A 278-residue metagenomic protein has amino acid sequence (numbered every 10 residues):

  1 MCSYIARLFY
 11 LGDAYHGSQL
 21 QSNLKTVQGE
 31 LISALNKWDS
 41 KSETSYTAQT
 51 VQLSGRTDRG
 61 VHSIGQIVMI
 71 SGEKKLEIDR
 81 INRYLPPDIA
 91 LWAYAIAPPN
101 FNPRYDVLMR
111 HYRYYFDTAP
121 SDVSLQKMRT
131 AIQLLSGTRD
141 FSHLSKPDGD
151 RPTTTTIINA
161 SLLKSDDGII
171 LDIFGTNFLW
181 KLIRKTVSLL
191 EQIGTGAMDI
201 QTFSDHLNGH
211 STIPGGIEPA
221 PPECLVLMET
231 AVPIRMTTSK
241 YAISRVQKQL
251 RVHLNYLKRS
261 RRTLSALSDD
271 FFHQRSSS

Functional and structural regions predicted by a protein language model:
M1-S278: Structured-RNA-binding interfaces characteristic of tRNA pseudouridine synthases
